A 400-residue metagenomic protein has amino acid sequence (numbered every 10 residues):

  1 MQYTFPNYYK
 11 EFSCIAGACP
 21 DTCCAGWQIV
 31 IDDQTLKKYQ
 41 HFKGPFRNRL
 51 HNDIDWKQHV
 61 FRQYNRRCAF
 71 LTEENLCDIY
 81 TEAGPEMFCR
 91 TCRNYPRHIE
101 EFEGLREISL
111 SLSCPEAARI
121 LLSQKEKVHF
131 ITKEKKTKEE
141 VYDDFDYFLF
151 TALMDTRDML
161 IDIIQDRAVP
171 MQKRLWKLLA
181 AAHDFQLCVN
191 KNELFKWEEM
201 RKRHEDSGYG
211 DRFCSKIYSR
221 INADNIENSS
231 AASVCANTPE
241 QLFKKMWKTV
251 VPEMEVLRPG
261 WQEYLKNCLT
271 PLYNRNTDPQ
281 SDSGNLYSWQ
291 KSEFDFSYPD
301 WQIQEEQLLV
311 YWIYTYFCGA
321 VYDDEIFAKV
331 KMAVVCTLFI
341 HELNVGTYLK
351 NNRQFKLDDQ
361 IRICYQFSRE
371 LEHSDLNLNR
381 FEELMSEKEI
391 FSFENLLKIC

Functional and structural regions predicted by a protein language model:
M1-F46: General N-terminal leader/first-domain-start detector
T4-F5, E73, A320-D323: Short linear interaction motifs
E11-A18, K127-T132, A236, E240 (+1 more regions): Short, compositionally biased low-complexity segments
E11-I29, Q63-H98, S111-A118: Local cysteine-cluster metal-coordination motifs and their immediate loop/turn environment, predominantly Fe-S cluster
C14, E82, D146, F150 (+1 more regions): Short, charged/polar micro-motifs that form catalytic or ligand-binding hotspots
W27-E74: Membrane helical hairpin/interfacial module
A83-L187: Internal, well-ordered alpha/beta segment that forms a basic, Gly-enriched binding/recognition surface
M171-C400: Hydrophobic, aromatic-lined core segments that form the binding pocket/scaffold for planar heteroaromatic ligands
